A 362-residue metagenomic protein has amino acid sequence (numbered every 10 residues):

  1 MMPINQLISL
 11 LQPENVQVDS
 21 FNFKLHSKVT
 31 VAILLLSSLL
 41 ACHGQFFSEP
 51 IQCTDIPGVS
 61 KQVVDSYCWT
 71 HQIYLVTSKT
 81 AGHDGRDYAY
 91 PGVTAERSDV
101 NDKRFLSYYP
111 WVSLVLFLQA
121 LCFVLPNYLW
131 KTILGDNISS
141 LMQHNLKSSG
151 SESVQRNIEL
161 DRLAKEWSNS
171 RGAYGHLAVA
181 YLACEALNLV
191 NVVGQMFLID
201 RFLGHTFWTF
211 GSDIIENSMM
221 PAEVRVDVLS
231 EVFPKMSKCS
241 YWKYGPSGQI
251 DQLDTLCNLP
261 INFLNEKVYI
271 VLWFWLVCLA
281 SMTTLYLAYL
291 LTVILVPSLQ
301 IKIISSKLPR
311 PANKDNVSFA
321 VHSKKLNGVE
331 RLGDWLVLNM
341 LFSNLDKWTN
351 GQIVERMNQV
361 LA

Functional and structural regions predicted by a protein language model:
M1-A362: Membrane-embedded alpha-helical segments and the immediately adjacent membrane-proximal loops of multi-pass integral
